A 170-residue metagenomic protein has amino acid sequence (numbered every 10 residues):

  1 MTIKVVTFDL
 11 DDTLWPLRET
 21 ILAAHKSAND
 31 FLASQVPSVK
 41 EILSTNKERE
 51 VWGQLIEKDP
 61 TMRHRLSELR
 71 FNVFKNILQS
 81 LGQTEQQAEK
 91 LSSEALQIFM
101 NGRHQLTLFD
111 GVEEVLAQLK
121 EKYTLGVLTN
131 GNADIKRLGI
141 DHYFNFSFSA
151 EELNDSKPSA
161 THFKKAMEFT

Functional and structural regions predicted by a protein language model:
M1, E121, H142: Structured loop/turn residues at beta-strand edges in well-structured enzyme cores
T2-L108: N-terminal helical cap/lid subdomain that shapes the substrate entry/recognition surface in HAD-like hydrolases
L22, K122-Y123: Short, compositionally biased strand/turn segments that nucleate or flank brief secondary-structure elements
N72, E114, T161: Active-site phosphate/pyrophosphate-handling residues
Q105, G126, G131-T170: Substrate-recognition "cap/lid" segment bordering the active-site pocket of phosphatases
G111-K122: Catalytic-core regions built around general acid/base machinery
